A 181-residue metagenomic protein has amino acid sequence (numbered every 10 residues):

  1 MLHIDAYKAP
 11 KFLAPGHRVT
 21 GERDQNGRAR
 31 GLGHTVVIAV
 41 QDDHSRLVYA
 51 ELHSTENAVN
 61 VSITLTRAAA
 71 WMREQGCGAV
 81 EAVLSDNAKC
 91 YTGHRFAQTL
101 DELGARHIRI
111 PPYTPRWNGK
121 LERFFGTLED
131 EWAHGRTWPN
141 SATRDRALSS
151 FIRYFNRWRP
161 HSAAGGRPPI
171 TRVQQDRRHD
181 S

Functional and structural regions predicted by a protein language model:
M1-A14, K89, A97-Q98, T114-P115 (+1 more regions): Basic, flexible linker segments flanking DNA-binding modules in nucleic acid-interacting mobile-element proteins
M1-A39, L47, I63, S181: Mobile-element integrase/transposase regions, centering on the N-terminal DNA-binding/Zn-coordinating module
D5, V40, R46, L65 (+8 more regions): Mobile genetic element proteins and their domesticated derivatives, centered on retroelements and DNA transposons
G27-R28, G33-H34, E51-G76: Active-site beta-loop-alpha junctions of metal-dependent nucleic acid enzymes, especially the RNase H-like/DDE
L47-E51, I108-I110, H134: Short small-residue beta-strand/loop micro-motif enriched in glycine and branched aliphatics
E56, E74-G93, P111-Y113, G165-I170: Acidic/histidine-rich, metal-coordinating catalytic segments
A79-N87, D101-K120, R136-P139: RNase H-like polynucleotidyl transferase catalytic core
D101-A105, T127-S181: C-terminal domain-tail junction helix/linker
